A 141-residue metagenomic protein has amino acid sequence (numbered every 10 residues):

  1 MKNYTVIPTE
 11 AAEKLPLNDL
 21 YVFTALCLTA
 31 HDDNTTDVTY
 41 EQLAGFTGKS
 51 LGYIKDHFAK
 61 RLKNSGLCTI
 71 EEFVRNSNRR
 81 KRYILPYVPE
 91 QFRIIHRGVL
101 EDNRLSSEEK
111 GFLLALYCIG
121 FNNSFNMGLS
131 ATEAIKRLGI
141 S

Functional and structural regions predicted by a protein language model:
M1-F46, L51, K63-T69, F73-E133: Short recognition helix of helix-turn-helix/winged-helix DNA-binding domains
K49-N64, G139-S141: Short amphipathic alpha-helical interaction segments
